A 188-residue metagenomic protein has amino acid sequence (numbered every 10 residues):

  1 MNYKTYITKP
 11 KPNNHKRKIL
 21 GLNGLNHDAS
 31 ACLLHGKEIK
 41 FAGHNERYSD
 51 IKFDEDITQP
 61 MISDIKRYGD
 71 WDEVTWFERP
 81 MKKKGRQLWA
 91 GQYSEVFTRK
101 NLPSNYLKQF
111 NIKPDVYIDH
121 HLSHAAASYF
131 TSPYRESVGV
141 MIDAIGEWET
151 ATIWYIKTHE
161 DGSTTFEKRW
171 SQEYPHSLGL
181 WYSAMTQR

Functional and structural regions predicted by a protein language model:
M1-R188: Short acidic/glycine-rich loops and adjacent helix/strand connectors that line catalytic pockets where negatively
